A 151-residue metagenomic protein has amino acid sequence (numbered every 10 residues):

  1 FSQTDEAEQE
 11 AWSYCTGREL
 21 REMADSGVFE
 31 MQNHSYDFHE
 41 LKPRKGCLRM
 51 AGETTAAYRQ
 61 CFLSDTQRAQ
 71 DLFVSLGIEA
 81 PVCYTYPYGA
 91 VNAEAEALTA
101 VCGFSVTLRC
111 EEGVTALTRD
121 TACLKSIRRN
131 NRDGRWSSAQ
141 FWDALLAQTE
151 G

Functional and structural regions predicted by a protein language model:
F1-V28, H39, D71, S75 (+1 more regions): Active-site beta->alpha N-cap acidic-glycine motif
S26, Y36, E40-G151: C-terminal active-site subregion of NodB/CE4 polysaccharide deacetylases
Q32-N33: Short acidic/histidine-rich active-site segments
